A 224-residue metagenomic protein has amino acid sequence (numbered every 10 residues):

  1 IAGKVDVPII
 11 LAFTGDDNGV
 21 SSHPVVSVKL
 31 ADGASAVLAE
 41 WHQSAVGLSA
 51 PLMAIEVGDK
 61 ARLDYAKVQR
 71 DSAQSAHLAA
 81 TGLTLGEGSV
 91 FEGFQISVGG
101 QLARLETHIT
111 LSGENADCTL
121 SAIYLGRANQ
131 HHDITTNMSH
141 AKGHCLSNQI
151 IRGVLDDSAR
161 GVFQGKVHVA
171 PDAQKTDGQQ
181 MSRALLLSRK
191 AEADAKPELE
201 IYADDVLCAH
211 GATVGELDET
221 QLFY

Functional and structural regions predicted by a protein language model:
I1-F223: Conserved beta-strand/loop scaffold segments within soluble protein domains that form the structured core and edges
